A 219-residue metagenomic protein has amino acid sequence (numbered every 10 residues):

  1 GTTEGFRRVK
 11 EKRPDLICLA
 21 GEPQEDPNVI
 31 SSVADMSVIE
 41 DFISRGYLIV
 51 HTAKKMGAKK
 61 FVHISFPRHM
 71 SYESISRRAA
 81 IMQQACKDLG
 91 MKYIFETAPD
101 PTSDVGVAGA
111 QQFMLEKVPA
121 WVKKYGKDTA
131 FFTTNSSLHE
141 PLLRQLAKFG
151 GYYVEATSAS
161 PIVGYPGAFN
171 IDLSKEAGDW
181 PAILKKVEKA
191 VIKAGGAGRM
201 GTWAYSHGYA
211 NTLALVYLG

Functional and structural regions predicted by a protein language model:
G1, L16-G21, V62-S65, Y125-S136 (+2 more regions): Periplasmic-binding protein-like
T2-E4, P23-P27, P67-S71, D100-S103 (+1 more regions): Solvent-exposed loop/turn segments at secondary-structure junctions within structured extracellular/periplasmic domains
R8, A108-K127: Short, well-structured alpha-helical segments in soluble
V9-F42: Flexible loop/hinge segments that line or gate small-molecule binding clefts
K12-C18, V33-A34, M56-F61, K87-I94 (+1 more regions): Loop/turn elements at helix/coil->beta-strand transitions in domains of secreted/extracellular proteins
D35-V62, F113-E116, K186-V191, H207-G219: Hydrophobic alpha-helical segments within soluble ligand-binding/sensing domains
F42-Y93, G219: An alpha-beta-alpha
A85-Y93, E140-G219: Extracellular/periplasmic periplasmic-binding protein-like sensory domains
